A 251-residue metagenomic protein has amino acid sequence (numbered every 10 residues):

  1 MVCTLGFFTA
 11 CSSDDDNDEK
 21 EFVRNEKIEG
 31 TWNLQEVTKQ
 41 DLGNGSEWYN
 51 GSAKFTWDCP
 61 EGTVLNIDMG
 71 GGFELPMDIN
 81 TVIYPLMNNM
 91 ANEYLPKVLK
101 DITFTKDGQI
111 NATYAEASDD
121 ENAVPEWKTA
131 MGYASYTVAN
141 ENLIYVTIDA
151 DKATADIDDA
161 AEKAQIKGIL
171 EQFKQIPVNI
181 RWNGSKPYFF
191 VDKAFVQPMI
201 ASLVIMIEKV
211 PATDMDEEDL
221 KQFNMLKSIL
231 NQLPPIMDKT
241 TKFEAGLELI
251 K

Functional and structural regions predicted by a protein language model:
T4-Q35, A245-K251: Bacterial Sec-dependent N-terminal signal peptides
R24-K54, E61-G62, L249: Tryptophan-anchored aromatic micro-motifs
E26, A91-V98, G168-P177, K227-G246: Glycine-rich, flexible loop segments associated with nucleotide phosphate handling
K39-G43, G70-S202: Contiguous, well-ordered beta-strand patches that form the walls/edges of small beta-barrel/beta-sandwich domains
Y49, L65-I67, F189: Short linear proline/tyrosine/threonine-rich motifs used for host-factor recruitment and membrane trafficking/assembly
W57-M77, D120-E121, D159-K167, I205-P235: Flexible coil/linker segments and helix-coil junctions enriched in charged and small residues
M131-S135, N140, G184, Q197-K251: Edge beta-strand at a domain terminus
